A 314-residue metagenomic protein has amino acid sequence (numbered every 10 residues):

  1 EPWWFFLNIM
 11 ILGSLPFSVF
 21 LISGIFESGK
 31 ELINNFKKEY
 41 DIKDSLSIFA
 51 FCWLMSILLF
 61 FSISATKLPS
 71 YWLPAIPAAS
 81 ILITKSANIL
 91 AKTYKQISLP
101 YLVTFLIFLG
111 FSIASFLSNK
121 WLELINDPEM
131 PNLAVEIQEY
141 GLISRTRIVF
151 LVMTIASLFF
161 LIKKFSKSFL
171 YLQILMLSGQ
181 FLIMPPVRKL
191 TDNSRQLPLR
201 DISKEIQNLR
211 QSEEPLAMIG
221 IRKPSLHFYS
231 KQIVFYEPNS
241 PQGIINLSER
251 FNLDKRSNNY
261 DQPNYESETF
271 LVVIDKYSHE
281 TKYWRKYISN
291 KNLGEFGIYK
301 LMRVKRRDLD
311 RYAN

Functional and structural regions predicted by a protein language model:
E1-F20, G24, E139-I143: Membrane-lumen/periplasm interface segments of multi-pass, membrane-embedded glycan/lipid transferases
E27-N314: Membrane-embedded architecture of ER/inner-membrane glycosylation machinery
